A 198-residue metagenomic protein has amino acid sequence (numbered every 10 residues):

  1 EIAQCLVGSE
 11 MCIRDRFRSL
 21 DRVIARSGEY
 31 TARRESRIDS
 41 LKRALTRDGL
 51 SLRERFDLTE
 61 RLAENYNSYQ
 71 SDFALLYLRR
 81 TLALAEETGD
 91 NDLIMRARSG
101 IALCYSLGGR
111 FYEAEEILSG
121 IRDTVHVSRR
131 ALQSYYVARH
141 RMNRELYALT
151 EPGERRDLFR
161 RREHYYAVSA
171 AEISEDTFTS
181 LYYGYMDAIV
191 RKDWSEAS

Functional and structural regions predicted by a protein language model:
E1-I13: Single conserved hydrophobic/aromatic residue that forms the stacking wall/gate of nucleotide- or nucleobase-binding
E10-D48, A74: N-terminal mature-domain "stem" immediately C-terminal to a signal peptide or N-terminal signal-anchor/transmembrane
R22-R26, R53-A83, D92-L107, S134-E145 (+1 more regions): Non-membrane alpha-helical segments in proteins
G28-S40, N67-R80, S106-G120, P152-Y166 (+1 more regions): Helix-turn-helix repeat elements of alpha-solenoid scaffolds
L50, G89, V127, A171-S174: Structural signature of alpha-solenoid helical repeat scaffolds
A85-E86, L118, V125, A170 (+1 more regions): Eukaryotic all-alpha helical interaction scaffolds
T88-D92, V125-S134: Boundary/linker segments of alpha-helical solenoid repeat arrays
Y135-R139, N143-R144, E151-L158, A170-E196: Extended amphipathic alpha-helical coiled-coil/heptad-repeat regions
